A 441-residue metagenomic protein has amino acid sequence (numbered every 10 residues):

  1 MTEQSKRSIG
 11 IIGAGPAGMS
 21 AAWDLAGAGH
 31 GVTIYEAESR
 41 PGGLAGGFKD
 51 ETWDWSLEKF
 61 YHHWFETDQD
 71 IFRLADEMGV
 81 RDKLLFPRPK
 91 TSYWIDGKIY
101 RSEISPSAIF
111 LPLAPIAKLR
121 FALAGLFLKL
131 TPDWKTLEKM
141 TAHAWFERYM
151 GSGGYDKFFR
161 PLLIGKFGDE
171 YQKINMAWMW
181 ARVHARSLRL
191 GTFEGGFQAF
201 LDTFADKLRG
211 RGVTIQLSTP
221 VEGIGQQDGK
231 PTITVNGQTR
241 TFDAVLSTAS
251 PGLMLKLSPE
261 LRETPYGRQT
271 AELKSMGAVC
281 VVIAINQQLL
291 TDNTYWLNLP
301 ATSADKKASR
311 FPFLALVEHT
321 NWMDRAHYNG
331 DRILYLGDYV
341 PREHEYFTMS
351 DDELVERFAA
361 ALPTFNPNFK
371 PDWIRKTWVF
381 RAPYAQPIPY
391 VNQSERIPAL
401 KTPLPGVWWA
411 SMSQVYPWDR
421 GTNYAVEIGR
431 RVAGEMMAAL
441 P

Functional and structural regions predicted by a protein language model:
M1-K6: A short, basic/flexible loop-to-alpha-helix module at the beginning of a structural domain
R7-I34: N-terminal Rossmann-like FAD-binding beta1-loop-alpha1 element of flavoenzymes
A17, R40, G252: Conserved Rossmann-like nucleotide-cofactor binding loop
A26-E51: Glycine-rich FAD pyrophosphate-binding loop
T52-T136, A144, R148: Dinucleotide-binding Rossmann-like beta1-alpha1 core, especially the glycine-rich loop that anchors the ADP
K98, A124-Q227, T248: Active-site/ligand-binding neighborhood in enzyme catalytic cores
I104, L316-P441: Conserved flavin/dinucleotide-binding core of flavoenzymes
E222-L334, Y339-T348, D352, A360-N368 (+1 more regions): Mid-domain catalytic core of redox enzymes that form a hydrophobic substrate pocket/lid adjacent to a catalytic redox
